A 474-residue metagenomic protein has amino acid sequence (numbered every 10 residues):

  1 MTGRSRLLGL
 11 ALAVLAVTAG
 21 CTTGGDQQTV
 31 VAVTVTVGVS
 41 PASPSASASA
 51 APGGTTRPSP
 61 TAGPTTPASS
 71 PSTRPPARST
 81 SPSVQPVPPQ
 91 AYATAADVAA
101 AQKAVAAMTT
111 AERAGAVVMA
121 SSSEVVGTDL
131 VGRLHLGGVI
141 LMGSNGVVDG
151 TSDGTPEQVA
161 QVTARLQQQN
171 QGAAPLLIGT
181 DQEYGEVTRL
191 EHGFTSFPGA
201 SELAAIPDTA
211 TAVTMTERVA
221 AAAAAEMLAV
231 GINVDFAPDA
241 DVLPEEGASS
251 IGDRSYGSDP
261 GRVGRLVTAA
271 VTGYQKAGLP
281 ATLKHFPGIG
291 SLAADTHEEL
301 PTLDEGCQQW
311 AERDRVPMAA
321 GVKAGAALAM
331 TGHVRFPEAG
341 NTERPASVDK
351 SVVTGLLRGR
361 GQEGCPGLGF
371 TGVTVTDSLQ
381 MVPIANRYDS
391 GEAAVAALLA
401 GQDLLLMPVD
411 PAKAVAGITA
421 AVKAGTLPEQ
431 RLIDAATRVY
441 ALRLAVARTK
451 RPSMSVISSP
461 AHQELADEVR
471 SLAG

Functional and structural regions predicted by a protein language model:
T2-L8, V14, C21-P44, P52 (+5 more regions): Preference for extracellular/luminal or secreted protein segments
S72, S83, P89-Q90, V98-Q102 (+8 more regions): N-terminal membrane-targeting/anchoring modules of bacterial envelope and secretion proteins
P86-Y92, A120, E124-V125, G143-P156 (+8 more regions): Second-shell loop/turn segments in exported
T109, L130, T151-R165, G261-A420 (+1 more regions): Second-shell residues forming the walls of enzyme active-site clefts
A114-S122, G137-L141, L176-Q182, V234-P238 (+5 more regions): Hydrophobic faces of well-ordered beta-strands that scaffold small-molecule active sites in alpha/beta enzyme cores
S123-V126, N145-V148, Q182-V187, V234 (+5 more regions): Solvent-exposed loop/turn segments at secondary-structure junctions within structured extracellular/periplasmic domains
L130-N145, A222-V234: Catalytic domains of carbohydrate-active enzymes, especially glycoside hydrolases
L166-S196, T216-D241, V263-P287: Glycine-rich, aromatic-flanked loop segments that form ligand/cofactor-binding clefts across common enzyme folds
